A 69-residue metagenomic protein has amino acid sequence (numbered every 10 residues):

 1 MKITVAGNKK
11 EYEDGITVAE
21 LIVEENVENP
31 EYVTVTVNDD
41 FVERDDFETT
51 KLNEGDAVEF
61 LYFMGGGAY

Functional and structural regions predicted by a protein language model:
M1: Short boundary/loop segments of OB/S1/cold-shock single-stranded nucleic-acid-binding domains
T4, E11-D46: Compact, glycine-rich, soluble single-domain proteins
G55-V58: Loop/turn positions that initiate beta-strands
G65-Y69: Short, Lys/Arg- and Gly-enriched loop/turn segments at beta-strand edges
